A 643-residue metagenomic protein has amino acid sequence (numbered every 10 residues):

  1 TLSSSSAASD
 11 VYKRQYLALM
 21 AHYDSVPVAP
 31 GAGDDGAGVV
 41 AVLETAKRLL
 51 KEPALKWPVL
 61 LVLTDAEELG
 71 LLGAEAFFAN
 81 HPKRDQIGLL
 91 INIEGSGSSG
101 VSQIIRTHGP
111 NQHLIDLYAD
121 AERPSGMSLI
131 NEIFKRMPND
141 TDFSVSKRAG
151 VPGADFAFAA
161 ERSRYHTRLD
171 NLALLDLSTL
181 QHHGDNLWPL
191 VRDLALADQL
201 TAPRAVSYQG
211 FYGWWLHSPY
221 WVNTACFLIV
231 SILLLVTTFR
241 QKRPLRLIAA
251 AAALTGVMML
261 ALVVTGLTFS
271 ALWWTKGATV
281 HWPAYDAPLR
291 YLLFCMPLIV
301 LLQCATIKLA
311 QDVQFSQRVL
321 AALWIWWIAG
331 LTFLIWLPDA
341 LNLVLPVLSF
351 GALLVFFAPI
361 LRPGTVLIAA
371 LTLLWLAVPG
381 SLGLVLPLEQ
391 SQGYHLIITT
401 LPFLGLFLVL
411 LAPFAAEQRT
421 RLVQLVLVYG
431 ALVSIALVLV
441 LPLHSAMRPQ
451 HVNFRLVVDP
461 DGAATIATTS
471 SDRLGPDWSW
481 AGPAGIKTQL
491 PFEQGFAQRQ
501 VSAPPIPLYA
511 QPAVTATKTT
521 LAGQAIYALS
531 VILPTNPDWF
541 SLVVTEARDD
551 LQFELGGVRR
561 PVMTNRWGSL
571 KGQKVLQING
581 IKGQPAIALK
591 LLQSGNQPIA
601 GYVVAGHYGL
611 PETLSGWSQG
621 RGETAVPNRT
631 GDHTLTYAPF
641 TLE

Functional and structural regions predicted by a protein language model:
S6-L216, S569-Q584, A588-L592: Soluble extramembrane regions of membrane proteins in the secretory/endomembrane system
Q15-L19, W336-A340, I466, S541-L542: Short hydrophobic beta-strand segments
A18, L90, R240-K242, F553: Short hydrophobic-acidic sequence motifs that mark active-site Asp/Glu residues
V39-V40, D120, V457-E643: Extracytosolic and intramembrane catalytic regions of membrane-associated proteins in envelope/secretory systems
D142, D176, P244, Y285-A287 (+1 more regions): Poly-acidic low-complexity segments
Q209-C226, D286-L289: Juxtamembrane/start-of-transmembrane alpha-helix segments at the extracytoplasmic/lumenal side of membrane anchors
V230-A510: Alpha-helical transmembrane segments of integral membrane proteins
